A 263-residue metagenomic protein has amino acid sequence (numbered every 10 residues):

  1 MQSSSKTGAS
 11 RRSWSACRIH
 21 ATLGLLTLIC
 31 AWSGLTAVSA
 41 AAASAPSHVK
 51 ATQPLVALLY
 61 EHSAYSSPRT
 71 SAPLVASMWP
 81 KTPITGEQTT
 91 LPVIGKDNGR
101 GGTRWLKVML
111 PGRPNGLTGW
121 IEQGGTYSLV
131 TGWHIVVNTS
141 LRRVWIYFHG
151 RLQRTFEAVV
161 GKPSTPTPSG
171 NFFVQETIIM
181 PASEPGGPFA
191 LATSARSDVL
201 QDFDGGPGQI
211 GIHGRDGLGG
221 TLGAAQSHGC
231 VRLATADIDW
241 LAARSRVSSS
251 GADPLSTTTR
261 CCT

Functional and structural regions predicted by a protein language model:
M1-C17: N-terminal secretory signal peptides that target proteins for export/translocation
T22-T36: Bacterial N-terminal signal peptides
L35-A43: Signal peptide processing junction and immediate N-terminal pro/mature segment of secreted/exported proteins
A43-K50, M109-V137: Boundary regions of SH3-family modules and the immediately adjacent low-complexity/disordered segments in eukaryotic
A43-N98: Beta-loop motif signature
P83-G125: SH3/SH3-like beta-barrel superfamily modules
G112, G125-H134, K162-F173, I178 (+1 more regions): Exported/periplasmic cell-wall-interacting domains
Q123-K162: A structural motif detector for short, solvent-exposed N-terminal "entry" segments of globular domains
